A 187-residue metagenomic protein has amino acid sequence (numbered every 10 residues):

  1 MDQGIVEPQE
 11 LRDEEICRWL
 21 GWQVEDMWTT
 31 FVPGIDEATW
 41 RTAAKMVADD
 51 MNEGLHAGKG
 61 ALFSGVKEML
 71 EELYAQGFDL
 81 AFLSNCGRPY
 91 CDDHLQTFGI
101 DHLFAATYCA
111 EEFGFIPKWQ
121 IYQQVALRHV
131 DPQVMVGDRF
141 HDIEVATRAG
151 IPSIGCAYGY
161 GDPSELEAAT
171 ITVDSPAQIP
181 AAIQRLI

Functional and structural regions predicted by a protein language model:
M1-S64: N-terminal helical cap/lid subdomain that shapes the substrate entry/recognition surface in HAD-like hydrolases
D2, T29, Y74, Q96 (+1 more regions): Short polybasic/polar patches that bind polyanions
D13, A57-G58, D79-L80, A110-E111 (+2 more regions): A generic structural signal for short
L20-V32, L80, L95-G99, A106: N-terminal-biased segments
E53-F82, D92, W119: Short, acidic loop-to-helix structural element flanking the phosphoryl-transfer center in phosphate-processing enzymes
E71, R88, D92-I187: Asp-based, Mg2+/Mn2+-dependent phosphohydrolase catalytic module
S84-C86: Conserved phosphate-coupling serine/threonine residues in phosphotransfer and NTP-handling enzymes
